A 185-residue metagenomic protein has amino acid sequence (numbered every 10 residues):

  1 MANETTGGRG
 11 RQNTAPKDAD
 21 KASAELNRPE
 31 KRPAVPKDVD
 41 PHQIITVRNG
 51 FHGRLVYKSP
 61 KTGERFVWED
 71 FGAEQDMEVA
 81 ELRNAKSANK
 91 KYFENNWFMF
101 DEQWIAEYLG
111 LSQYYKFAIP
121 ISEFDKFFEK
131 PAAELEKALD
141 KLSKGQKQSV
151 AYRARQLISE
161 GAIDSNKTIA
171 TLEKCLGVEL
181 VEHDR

Functional and structural regions predicted by a protein language model:
A2-R9, E179-R185: Short acidic DE-rich linear segments
G8-A34: N-terminal intrinsically disordered, low-complexity tails
G8-R11, F51-R54, E64, A162 (+1 more regions): Intrinsically disordered, low-complexity regions
Q12, Q43, Q75, Q113 (+2 more regions): Residue-identity detector for glutamine
D18-D20, D38-D40, D70, D76 (+5 more regions): Acidic-enriched, low-complexity/disordered segments with a strong bias for Aspartate over Glutamate
L26, N49, V150: Residue-level signal for functionally critical sites in structured catalytic/ligand-binding pockets
E30-Y115: Compact, well-ordered interaction domains used in eukaryotic information-processing assemblies
P120-R185: Charge/polar-rich, low-complexity and marginally structured segments
